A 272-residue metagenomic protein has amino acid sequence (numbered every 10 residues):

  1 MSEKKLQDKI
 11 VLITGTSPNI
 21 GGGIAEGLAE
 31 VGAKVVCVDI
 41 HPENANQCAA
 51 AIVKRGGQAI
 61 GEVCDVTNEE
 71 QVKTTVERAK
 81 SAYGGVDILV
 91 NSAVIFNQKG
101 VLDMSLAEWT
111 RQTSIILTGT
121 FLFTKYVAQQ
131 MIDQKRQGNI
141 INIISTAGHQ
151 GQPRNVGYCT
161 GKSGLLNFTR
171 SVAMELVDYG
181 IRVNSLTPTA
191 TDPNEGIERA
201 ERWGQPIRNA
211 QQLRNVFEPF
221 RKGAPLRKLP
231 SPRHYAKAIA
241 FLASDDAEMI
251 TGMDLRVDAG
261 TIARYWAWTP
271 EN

Functional and structural regions predicted by a protein language model:
S2, A240, T251-N272: Short C-terminal tail/terminal secondary-structure segment of NAD(P)H-dependent dehydrogenase/reductase domains
E3-V36: Canonical Rossmann dinucleotide-binding motif of NAD(H)/NADP(H)-dependent dehydrogenases/reductases, specifically
A33-C48: Conserved glycine-rich Rossmann-like NAD(P)H-binding loop of the short-chain dehydrogenase/reductase
G100-V101, E108-T113, F220: Substrate-binding pocket helix/loop in short-chain dehydrogenase/reductase
T124, G161, T169: Active-site helix of classical SDR
Q129, M174-D178, E248: Alpha-helical segment proximal to the catalytic Tyr-Lys
S145: Residue(s) in the substrate-gating loop at a strand-loop-helix junction that position the organic substrate next
